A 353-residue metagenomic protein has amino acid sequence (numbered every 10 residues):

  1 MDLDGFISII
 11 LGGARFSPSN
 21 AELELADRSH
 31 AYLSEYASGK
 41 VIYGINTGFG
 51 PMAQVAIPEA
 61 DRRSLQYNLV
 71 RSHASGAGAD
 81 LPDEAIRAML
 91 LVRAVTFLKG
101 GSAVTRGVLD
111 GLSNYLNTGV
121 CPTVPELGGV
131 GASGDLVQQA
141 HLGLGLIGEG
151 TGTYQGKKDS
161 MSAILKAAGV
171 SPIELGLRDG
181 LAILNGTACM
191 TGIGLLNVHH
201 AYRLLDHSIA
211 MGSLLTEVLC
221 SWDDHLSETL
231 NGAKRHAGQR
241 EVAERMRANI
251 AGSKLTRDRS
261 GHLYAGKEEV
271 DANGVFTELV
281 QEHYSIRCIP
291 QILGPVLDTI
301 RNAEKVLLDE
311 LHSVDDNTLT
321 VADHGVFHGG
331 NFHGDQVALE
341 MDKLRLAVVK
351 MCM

Functional and structural regions predicted by a protein language model:
M1-M353: Conserved, well-structured ligand/cofactor-binding cores
